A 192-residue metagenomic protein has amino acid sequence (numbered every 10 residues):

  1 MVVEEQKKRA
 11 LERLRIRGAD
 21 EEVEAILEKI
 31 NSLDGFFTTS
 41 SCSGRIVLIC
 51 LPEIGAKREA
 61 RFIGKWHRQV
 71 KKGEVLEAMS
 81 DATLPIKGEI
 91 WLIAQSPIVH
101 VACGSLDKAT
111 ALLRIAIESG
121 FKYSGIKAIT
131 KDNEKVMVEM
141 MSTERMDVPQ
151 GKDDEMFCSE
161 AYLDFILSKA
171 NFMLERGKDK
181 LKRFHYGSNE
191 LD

Functional and structural regions predicted by a protein language model:
M1-K87, L163-D192: N-terminal, charge-rich interaction modules
E89, I98, K135-M137: Broad gene-expression machinery/nucleic-acid interaction feature
W91-I93: A structural signal for beta-rich interaction modules in eukaryotic proteins
P97-C103: Short cationic amphipathic helices and targeting signals
G104-K108: Helix N-cap motif at beta-to-alpha junctions
I115-D192: Helix-rich interaction surfaces within compact, conserved domain-sized segments that mediate assembly or partner
